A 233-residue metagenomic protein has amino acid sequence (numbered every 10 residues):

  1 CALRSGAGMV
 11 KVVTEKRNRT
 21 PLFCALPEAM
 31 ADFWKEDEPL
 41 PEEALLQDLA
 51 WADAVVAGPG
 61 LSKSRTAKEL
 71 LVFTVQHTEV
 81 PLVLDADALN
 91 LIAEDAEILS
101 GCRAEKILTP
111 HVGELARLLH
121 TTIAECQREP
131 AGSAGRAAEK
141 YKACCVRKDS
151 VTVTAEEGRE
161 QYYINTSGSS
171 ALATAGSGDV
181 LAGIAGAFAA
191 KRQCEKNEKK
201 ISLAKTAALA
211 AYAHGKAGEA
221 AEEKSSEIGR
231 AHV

Functional and structural regions predicted by a protein language model:
C1-P81, A86, N90-I107, V112-H232: Small-residue (G/A/S/T)-rich helix-start motifs and N-terminal tracts that mark the onset
